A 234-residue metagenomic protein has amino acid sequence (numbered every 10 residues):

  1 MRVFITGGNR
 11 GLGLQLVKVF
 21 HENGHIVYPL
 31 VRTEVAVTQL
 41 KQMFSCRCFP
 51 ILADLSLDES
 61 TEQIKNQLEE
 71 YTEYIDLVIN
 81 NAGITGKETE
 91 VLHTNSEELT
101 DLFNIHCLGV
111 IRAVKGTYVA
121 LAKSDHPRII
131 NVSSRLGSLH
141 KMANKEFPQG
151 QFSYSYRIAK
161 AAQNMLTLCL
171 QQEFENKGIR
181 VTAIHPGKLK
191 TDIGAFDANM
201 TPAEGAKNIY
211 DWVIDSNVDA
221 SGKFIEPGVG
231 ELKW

Functional and structural regions predicted by a protein language model:
N9-K18: N-terminal Rossmann NAD(P)H-binding glycine-rich loop of SDR-like oxidoreductase domains
N23-T38: Conserved glycine-rich Rossmann-like NAD(P)H-binding loop of the short-chain dehydrogenase/reductase
F44-E59: Rossmann-fold cofactor-recognition segment
S56-Y71: Conserved Rossmann-fold cofactor-binding substructure of NAD(P)-dependent oxidoreductases
I79, A113-T117, L121, L166-T167: Hydrophobic positions on the long internal alpha-helix of Rossmann-like NAD(P)-dependent oxidoreductase domains
G83-I84, E88, L92-F103, A122 (+1 more regions): Catalytic loop of short-chain dehydrogenase/reductase
A161, N176, A183-I184, A195-W234: C-terminal helical subdomain
